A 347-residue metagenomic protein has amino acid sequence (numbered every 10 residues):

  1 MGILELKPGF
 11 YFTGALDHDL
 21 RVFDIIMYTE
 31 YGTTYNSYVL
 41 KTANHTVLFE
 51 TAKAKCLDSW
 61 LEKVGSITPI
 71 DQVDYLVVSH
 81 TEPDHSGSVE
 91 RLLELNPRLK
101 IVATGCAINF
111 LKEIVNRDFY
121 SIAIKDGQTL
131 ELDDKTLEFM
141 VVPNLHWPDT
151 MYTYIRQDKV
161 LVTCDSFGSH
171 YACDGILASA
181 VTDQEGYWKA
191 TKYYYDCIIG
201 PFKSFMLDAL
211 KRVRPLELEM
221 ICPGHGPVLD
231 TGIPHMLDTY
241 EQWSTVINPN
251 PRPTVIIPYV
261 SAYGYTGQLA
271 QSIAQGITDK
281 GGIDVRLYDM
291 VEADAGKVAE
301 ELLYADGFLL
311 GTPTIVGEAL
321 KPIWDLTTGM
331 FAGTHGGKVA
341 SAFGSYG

Functional and structural regions predicted by a protein language model:
I3-G65, Y152-I155, K159-T163, T266: Conserved beta-strand hairpin/beta-sheet module of binuclear metal-dependent hydrolase folds, prominently
L4-P8, V102-T150, F202, D208-L210: Metallo-beta-lactamase
T46, T136-P223, L229-T231: Metallo-beta-lactamase
F49-T51, V73-T81, I101-T104, L161-C164 (+1 more regions): Active-site neighborhood of phospho(di)ester-bond hydrolases with catalytic His/Asp-centered motifs
K55-V102: Active-site metal-binding motif and surrounding structural segment of the metallo-beta-lactamase
L218-R252: Terminal amphipathic helices with adjacent charged low-complexity linkers/tails
Q268-R286, Y304: Short helix-loop-beta junction
D294-G347: Helix-loop-strand module that forms the ligand-binding subsite of alpha/beta enzymes
